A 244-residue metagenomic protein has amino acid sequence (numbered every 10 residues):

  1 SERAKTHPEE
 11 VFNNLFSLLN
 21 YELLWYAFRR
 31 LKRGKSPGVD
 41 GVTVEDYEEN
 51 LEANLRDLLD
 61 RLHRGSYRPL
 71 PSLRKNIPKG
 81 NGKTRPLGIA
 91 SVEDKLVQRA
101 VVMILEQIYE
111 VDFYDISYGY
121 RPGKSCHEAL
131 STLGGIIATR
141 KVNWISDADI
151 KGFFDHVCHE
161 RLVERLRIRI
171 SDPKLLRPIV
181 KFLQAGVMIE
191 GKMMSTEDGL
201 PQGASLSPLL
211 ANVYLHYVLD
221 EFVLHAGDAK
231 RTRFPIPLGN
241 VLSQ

Functional and structural regions predicted by a protein language model:
S1-E52, R56: Non-catalytic, polymerase-adjacent accessory regions of viral genome-replication enzymes
H7, Y21, E49, A53 (+4 more regions): Non-catalytic regulatory/linker segments of enzymes
R61-N76, G80, D112-Q244: Conserved polymerase palm-domain catalytic core
P86-L87, S91: Conserved phosphate-binding loops in nucleotide/dinucleotide-binding enzymes
D94: Short loop/hinge segments at the start of secondary-structure elements
V101: Nucleotide/phosphate-binding loop and acidic/charged catalytic motifs in nucleotide-binding or -utilizing enzymes
I104-L105, Y214: Short conserved beta-strand segments at catalytic cores or DNA/RNA-binding microdomains of nucleic-acid binding
L105-F113: Glycine-rich phosphate-binding segment of PLP-dependent enzymes
